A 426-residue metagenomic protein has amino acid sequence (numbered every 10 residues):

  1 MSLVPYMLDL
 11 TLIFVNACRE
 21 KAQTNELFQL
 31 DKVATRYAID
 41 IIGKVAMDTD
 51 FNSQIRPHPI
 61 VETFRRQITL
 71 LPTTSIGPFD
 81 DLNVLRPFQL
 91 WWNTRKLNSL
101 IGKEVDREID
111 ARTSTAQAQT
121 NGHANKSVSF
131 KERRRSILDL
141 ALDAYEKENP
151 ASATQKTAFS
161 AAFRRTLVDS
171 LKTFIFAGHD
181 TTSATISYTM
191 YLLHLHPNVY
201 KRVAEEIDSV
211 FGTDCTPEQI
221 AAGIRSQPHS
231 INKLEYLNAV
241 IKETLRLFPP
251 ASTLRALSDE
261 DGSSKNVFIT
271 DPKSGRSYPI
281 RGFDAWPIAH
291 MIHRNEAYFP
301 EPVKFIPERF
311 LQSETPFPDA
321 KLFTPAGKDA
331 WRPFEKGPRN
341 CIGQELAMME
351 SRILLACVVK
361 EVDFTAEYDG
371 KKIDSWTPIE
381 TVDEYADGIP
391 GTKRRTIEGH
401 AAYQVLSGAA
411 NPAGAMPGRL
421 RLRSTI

Functional and structural regions predicted by a protein language model:
S2-I186, R202, I207, A221-I224 (+1 more regions): Cytochrome P450 heme-thiolate monooxygenase catalytic core
I60-R65, N121, L195-A251, R281 (+1 more regions): Cytochrome P450 I-helix active-site segment
T181-H194, L354: Short, small-residue alpha-helix embedded
P197-V199, G327, Q344-V405: Cytochrome P450 heme-binding "Cys pocket" and the immediately downstream C-terminal segment
V203, T244, G282, F305 (+3 more regions): Hydrophobic, well-ordered secondary-structure elements that form the walls of internal hydrophobic environments
I224-E243, L254-W286, E301, I306: Cytochrome P450 C-terminal beta-domain/meander region
P287-L322: Conserved cytochrome P450 K-helix/beta-meander segment immediately N-terminal to the heme-binding cysteine loop
N411-I426: C-terminal helix/juxtamembrane-tail motif
